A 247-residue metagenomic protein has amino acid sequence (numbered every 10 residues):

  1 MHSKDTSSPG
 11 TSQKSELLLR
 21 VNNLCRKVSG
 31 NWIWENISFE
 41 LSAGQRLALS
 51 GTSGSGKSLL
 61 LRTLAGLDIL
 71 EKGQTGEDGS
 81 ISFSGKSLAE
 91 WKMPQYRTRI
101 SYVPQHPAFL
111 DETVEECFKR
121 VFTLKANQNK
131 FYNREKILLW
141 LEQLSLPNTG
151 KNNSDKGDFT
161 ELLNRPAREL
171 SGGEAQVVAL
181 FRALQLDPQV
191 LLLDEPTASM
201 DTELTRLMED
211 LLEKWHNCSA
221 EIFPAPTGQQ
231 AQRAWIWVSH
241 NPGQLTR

Functional and structural regions predicted by a protein language model:
L19, W34-N36: Conserved structural motif at the start of ABC-family nucleotide-binding domains
S50-T52: The feature captures the beta-strand-to-loop junction immediately N-terminal to the Walker
A65: Helix-to-loop junction immediately C-terminal to a conserved catalytic motif
G85-S101: ABC ATPase NBD coupling module
H106, E112-Y132, K136: Q-loop/switch helix immediately C-terminal to the Walker
P166-L170, E174: Conserved ABC ATPase signature
L191-E195: Catalytic Walker B motif of ABC-type/P-loop ATPase nucleotide-binding domains
